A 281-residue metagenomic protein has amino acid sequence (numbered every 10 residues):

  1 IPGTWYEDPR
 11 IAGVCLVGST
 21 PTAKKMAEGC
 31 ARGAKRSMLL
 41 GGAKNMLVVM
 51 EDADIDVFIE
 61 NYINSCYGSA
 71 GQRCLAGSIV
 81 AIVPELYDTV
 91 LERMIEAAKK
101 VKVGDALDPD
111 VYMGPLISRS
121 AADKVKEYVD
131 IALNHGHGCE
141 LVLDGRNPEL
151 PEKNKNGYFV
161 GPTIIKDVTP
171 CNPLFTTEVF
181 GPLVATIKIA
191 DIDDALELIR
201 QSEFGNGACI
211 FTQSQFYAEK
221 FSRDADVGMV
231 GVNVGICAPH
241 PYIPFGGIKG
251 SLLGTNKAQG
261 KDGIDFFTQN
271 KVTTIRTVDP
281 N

Functional and structural regions predicted by a protein language model:
I1-P2, Y6, V14, S69-G71 (+2 more regions): Proteins with a high burden of low-complexity, intrinsically disordered sequence enriched in S/T/G/P/A and R, requiring
P2, A23-K24, A218: Short, well-ordered alpha-helical microsegments
T4, M113, F180: Short, flexible active-site loops
T4-W5, N61, L198, F221: CheY-like receiver
W5-Y6, I117, L133, I187 (+1 more regions): Hydrophobic residues in alpha-helical segments
P9, G13, S19-T169, D193 (+2 more regions): ALDH superfamily catalytic-core signature
R10-I11, V48, K102, E152-K155 (+1 more regions): Conserved C-terminal structural/oligomerization subdomain of aldehyde/semialdehyde dehydrogenase
